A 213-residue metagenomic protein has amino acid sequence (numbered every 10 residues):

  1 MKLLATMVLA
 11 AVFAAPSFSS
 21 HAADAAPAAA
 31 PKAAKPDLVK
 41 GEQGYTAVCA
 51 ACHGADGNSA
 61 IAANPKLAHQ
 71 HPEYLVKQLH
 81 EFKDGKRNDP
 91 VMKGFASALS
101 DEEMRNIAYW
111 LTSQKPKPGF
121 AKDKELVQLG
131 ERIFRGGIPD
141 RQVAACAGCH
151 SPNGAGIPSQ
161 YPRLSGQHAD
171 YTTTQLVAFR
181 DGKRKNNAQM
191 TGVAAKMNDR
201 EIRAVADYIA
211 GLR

Functional and structural regions predicted by a protein language model:
K2-A10: Sec-dependent signal peptide recognition, specifically the positively charged N-region followed immediately by
A14-S20: N-terminal signal peptide c-region/cleavage motif recognized by signal peptidases
A23-Y45, A55-A63, S113-P139: Electrostatic cytochrome c docking/interface patches
E42, T46, G136-A147, S159-T174: Sequence context surrounding c-type heme c attachment/ligation sites in exported
V48-H80: N-terminal, post-signal-peptide region of Sec/Tat-exported proteins
C49-A55, I107, V143-P152, V205: The canonical Cys-X-X-Cys-His
A60-K66, E81-D123, P158-R163, D181-R213: Axial heme c-ligation environment in periplasmic c-type cytochrome domains
H71-H80, H168-R180: Short microdomains enriched in Cys/His and/or Lys/Arg
